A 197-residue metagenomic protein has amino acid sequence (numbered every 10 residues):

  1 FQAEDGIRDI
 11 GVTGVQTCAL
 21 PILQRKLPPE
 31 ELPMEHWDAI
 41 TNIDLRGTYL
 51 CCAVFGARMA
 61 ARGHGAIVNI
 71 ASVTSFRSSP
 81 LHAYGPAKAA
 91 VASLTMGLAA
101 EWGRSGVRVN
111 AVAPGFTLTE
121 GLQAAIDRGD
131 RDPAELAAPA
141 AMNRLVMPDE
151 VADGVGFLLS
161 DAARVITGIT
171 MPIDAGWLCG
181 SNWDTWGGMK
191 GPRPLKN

Functional and structural regions predicted by a protein language model:
F1-C18: Single conserved hydrophobic/aromatic residue that forms the stacking wall/gate of nucleotide- or nucleobase-binding
K26, G156, T167-N197: Short C-terminal tail/terminal secondary-structure segment of NAD(P)H-dependent dehydrogenase/reductase domains
K26-P29, P33-D38, L136: Substrate-binding pocket helix/loop in short-chain dehydrogenase/reductase
C52, A87, T95: Active-site helix of classical SDR
A57, A100-R104, R164: Alpha-helical segment proximal to the catalytic Tyr-Lys
S72: Residue(s) in the substrate-gating loop at a strand-loop-helix junction that position the organic substrate next
A111, R131-I166, M171-A175: C-terminal helical subdomain
